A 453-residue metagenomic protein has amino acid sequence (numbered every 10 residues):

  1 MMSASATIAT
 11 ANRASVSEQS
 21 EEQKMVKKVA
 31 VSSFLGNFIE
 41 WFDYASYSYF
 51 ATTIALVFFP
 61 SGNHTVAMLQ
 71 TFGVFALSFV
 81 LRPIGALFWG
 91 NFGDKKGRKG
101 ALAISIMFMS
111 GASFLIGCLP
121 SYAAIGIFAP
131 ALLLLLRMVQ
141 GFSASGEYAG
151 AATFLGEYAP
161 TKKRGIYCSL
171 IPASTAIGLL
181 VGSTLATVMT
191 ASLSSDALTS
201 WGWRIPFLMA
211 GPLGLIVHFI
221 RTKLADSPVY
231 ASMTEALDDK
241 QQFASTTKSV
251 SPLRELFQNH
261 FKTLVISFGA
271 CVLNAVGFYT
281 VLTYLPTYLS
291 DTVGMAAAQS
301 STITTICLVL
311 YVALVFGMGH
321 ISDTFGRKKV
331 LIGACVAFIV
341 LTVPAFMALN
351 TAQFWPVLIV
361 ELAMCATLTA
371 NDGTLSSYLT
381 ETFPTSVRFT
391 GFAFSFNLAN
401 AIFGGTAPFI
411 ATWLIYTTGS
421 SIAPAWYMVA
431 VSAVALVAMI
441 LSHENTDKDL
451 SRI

Functional and structural regions predicted by a protein language model:
S48, H260-L310, G404-A407: Extracytoplasmic gate region of multi-pass secondary transporters
A51-I84: Extracellular/periplasmic helix-loop-helix junction of adjacent transmembrane segments in MFS-like secondary
P60, M107-I125, V336-T351: C-terminal ends and interior cores of transmembrane alpha-helices in multi-pass membrane transporters/permeases
G85-G97, V315-R327: Helix-to-loop junctions at the C-terminal end of transmembrane segments in multipass secondary transporters
K95-M107, T324-C335: Cytoplasmic membrane-interface "Motif A"-like loop-to-helix N-cap segments of 12-TM Major Facilitator Superfamily
I166-T190, L213, F396-A407: Glycine-rich segments within core transmembrane alpha-helices of 12-TM secondary carriers
V217-L224, A430-I453: Multi-pass alpha-helical transporter architecture, strongest for 12-TM Major Facilitator/SLC carriers used
K328-T374: C-terminal transmembrane helical hairpin of 12-TM major facilitator-type secondary transporters
